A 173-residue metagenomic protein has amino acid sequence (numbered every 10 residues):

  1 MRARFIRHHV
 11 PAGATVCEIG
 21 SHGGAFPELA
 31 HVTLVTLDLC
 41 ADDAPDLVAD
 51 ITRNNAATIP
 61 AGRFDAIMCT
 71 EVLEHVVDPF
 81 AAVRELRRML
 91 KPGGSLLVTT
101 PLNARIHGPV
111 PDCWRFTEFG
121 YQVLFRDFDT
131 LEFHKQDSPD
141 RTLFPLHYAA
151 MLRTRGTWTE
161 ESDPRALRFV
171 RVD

Functional and structural regions predicted by a protein language model:
M1: Conserved SAM-binding loop and adjacent beta-strand
R4-H107, E118-F119: Conserved SAM-binding loop
V77-D173: S-adenosyl-L-methionine-dependent methyltransferase catalytic module, highlighting the catalytic core
